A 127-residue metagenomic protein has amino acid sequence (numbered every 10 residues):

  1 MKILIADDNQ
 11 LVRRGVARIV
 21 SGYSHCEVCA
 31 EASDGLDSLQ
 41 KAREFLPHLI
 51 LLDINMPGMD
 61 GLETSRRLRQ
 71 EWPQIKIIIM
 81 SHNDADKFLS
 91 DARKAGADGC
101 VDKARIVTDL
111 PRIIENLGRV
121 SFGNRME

Functional and structural regions predicted by a protein language model:
A6-D7, A32, I50: Conserved sequence signature across two-component system core domains
Q10-A30: Two-component/phosphorelay signaling modules centered on CheY-like receiver
D34-D37, D60-E63: Acidic catalytic/metal-coordinating carboxylates
R43-F45, R67-I75, A95: Conserved phosphotransfer cores of two-component systems
F45-L51: Active-site beta3 strand of CheY-like receiver
M56: Receiver (REC) domain active-site loop signature in two-component systems and cognate sites in sensor histidine kinases
E63, D84-R112: Alpha4 helix (beta4-alpha4-beta5 surface) of REC/receiver domains from two-component response regulators
